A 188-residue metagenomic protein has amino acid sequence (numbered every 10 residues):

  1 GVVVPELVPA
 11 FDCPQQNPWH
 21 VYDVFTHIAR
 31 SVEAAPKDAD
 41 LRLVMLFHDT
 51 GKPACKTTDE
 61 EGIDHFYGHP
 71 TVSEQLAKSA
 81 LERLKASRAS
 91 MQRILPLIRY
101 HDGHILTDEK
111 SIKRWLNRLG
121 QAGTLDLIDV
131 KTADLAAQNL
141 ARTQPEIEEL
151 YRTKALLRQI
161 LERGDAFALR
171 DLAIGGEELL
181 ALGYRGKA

Functional and structural regions predicted by a protein language model:
G1-P145: Conserved, hydrophobic alpha-helical core segments of structured domains
S79-R83, A137-A188: Charged substrate- and nucleic-acid-binding regions of tRNA-handling and nucleotidyl-transfer enzymes, centered on
